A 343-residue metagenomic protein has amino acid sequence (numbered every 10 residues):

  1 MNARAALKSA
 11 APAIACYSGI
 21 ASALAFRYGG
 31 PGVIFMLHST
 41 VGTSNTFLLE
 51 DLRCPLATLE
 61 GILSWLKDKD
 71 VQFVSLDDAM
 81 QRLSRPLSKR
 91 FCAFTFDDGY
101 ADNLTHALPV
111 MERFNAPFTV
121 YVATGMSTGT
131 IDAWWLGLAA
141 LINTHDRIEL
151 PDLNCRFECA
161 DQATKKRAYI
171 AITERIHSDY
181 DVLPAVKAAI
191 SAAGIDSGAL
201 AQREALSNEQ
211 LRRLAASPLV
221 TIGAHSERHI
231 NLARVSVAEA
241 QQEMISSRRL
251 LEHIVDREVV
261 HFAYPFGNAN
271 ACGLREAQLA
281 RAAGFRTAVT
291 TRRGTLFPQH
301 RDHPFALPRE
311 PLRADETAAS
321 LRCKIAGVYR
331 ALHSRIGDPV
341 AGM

Functional and structural regions predicted by a protein language model:
M1-T95, D102, A133, A139-A140 (+4 more regions): C-terminal active-site subregion of NodB/CE4 polysaccharide deacetylases
S22-G29, I131-S217: Extended, charge-rich helix/loop segments that form flexible, surface "patches" used to engage negatively charged
V41-G42, S191-A193, T221-S226: Short, basic/glycine-rich phosphate-binding loops at helix/coil junctions that contact nucleotide phosphates
L66, M111, A189, L214 (+1 more regions): Conserved hydrophobic/aromatic pocket- or pore-lining residues that grip, position, or stack substrates in active sites
K89-L153, F157: Acidic/aromatic-lined carbohydrate-recognition and catalytic surfaces of CAZymes acting on diverse glycans
T105-P109, N115-P117, N154-T173, S320-M343: Electropositive, surface-exposed helix/loop patches at the edges of structured domains that serve as adaptable
P109, R212, A277-Q278: Alpha-helical segments flanking ligand/cofactor-binding loops in enzyme cores
T119-Y121, I222-G223, R286-V289: Structural detector of well-ordered beta-strand residues that form the stable sheet scaffold of enzyme domains
